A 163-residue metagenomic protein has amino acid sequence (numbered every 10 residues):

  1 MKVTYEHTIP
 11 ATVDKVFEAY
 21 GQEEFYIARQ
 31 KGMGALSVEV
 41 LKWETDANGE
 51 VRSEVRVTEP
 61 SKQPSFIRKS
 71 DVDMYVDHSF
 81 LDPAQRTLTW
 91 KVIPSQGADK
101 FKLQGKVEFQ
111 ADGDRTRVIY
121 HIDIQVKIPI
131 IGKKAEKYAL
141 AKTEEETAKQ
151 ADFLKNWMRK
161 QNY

Functional and structural regions predicted by a protein language model:
M1-H7, V13, G32, G97-G113 (+1 more regions): A short, hydrophobic/aromatic-rich structural module that often spans a beta strand with its adjoining loop
M1-Q63: Hydrophobic ligand-binding cavity/cleft-lining segments
V16-Y20, Y120, L154: Hydrophobic pocket/interface hotspot
Y26-L36, F66-D71, S95-K100: Short, solvent-exposed secondary-structure boundary motifs
V40-V92: Glycine-rich portal/gate segments that line the openings of hydrophobic small-molecule binding cavities
S53, Y75, F80, T89-L140: Beta-strand/loop substructures that line and gate deep hydrophobic ligand-binding cavities in soluble
H78-A84, G132-Y163: A conserved amphipathic terminal alpha-helix motif
